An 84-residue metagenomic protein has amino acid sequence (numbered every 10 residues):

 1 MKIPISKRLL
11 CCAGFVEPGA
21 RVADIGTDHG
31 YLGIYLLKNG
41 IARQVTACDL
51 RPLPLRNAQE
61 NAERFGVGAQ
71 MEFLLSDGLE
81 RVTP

Functional and structural regions predicted by a protein language model:
M1-A20, I34: S-adenosyl-L-methionine
G19, A42, G68-Q70: A generic structural signal for alpha->beta connector loops
G19-D28: Conserved class I S-adenosyl-L-methionine
H29-A42: Conserved SAM-binding loop of SAM-dependent methyltransferases across substrates and taxa, primarily the Class I
R43-C48: Short beta-strand element of Class I
R51-P52: Conserved SAM/SAH-binding beta-strand->alpha-helix loop
Q59-P84: S-adenosyl-L-methionine
